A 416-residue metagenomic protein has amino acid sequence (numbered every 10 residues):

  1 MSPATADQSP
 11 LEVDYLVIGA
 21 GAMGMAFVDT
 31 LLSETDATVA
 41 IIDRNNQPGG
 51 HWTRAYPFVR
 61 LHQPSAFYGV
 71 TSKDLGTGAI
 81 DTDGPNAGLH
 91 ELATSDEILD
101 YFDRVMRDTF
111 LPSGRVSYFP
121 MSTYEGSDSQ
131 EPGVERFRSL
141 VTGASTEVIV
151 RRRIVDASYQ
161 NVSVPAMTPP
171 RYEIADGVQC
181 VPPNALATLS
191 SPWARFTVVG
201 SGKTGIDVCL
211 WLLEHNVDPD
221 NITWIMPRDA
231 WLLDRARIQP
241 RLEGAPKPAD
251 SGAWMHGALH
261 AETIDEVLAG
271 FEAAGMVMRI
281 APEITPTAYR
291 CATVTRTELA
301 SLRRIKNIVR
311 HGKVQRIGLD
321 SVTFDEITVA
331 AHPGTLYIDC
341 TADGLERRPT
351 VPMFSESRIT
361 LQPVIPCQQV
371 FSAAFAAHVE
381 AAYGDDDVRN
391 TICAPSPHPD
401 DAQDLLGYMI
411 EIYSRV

Functional and structural regions predicted by a protein language model:
L11-V13, G143-R153, S191-P192, I327-L336: Core beta-strand elements of the Rossmann-like FAD/NAD(P) dinucleotide-binding domain in flavoenzyme oxidoreductases
E12-I41, F196-H215: N-terminal Rossmann-like FAD-binding beta1-loop-alpha1 element of flavoenzymes
R44-Y101, I225-A281: Glycine-rich active-site loop/strand segments that organize a redox cofactor
G49, L210, I308-H311, Q315-V416: Glycine-enriched catalytic-core subsegment of oxygenase/oxidase enzymes
T82-V164, C291, E298-F324: Feature captures the FAD/FMN-dependent oxidoreductase FAD-binding
G88, T94, I98-Y101, D156-N216 (+3 more regions): Glycine-rich dinucleotide-binding loop and its adjacent helix/turn
R151-P165, G202-K203, G334-L336, C340-E346: Glycine-/small-residue-rich beta->alpha transition segments that form the dinucleotide
L213-L319, T360-A374: Dinucleotide-binding/catalytic capping subdomain of oxidoreductase cores
